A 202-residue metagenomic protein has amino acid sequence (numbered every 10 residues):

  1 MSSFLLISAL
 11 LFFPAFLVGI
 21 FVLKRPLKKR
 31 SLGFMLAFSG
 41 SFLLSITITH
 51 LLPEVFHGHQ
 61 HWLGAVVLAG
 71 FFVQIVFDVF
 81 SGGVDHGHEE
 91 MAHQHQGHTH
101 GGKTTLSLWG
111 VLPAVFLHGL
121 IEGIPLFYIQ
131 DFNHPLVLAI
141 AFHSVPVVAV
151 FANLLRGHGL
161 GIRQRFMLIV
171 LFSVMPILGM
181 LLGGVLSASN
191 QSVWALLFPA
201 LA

Functional and structural regions predicted by a protein language model:
M1-A202: Intrinsically disordered, metal-sensing/regulatory segments
